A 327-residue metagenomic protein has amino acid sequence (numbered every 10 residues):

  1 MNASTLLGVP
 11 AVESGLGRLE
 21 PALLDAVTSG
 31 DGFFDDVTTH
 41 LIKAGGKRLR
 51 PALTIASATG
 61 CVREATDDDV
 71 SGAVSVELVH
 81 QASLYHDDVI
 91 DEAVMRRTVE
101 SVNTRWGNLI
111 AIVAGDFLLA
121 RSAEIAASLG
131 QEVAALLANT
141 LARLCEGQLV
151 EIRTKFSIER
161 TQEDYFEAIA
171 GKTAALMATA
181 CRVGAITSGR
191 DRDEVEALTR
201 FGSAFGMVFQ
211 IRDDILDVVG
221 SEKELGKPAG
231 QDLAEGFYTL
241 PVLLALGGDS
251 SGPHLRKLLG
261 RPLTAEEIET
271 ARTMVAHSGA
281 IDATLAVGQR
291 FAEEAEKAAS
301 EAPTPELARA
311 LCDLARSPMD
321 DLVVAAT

Functional and structural regions predicted by a protein language model:
M1-T327: All-alpha prenyltransferase/terpene-synthase fold signal
